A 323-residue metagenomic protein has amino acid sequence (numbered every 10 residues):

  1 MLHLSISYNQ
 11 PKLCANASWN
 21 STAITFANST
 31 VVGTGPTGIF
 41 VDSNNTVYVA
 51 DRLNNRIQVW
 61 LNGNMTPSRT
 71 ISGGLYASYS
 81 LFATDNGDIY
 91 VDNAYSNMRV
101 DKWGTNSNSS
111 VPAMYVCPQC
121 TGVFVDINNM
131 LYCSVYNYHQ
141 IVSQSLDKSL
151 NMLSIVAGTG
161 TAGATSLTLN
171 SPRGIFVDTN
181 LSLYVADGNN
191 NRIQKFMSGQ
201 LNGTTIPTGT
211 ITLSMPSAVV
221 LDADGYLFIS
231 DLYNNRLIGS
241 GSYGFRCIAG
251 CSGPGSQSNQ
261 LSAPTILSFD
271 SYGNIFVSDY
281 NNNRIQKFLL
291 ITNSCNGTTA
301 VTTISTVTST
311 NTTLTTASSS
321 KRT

Functional and structural regions predicted by a protein language model:
S5-I6, A27-N55: Beta-strand-rich domains and repeat architectures in extracellular enzymes and scaffolds, especially beta-propellers
I6-G35, N64-Y79, Y90, N106-Q119 (+4 more regions): Gly/Pro-rich loop segments of beta-rich domains
V41-N44, A83-N86, V125-N128, V177-N180 (+2 more regions): Residue-level detector of Asp-centered blade-edge/turn motifs that repeat once per structural unit in beta-propeller
N44, R52, A94-Y95, Y136 (+7 more regions): Short loop/turn segments immediately following the C-termini of beta-strands
T46-Y48, D88-V91, M130-C133, S182-V185 (+2 more regions): Conserved beta-propeller blade signature
N55-Q58, N97-D101, H139-V142, N191-I193 (+2 more regions): Structural signal for beta-propeller blades
I211-S242: Loop/turn-rich, solvent-exposed surfaces of beta-rich toroidal or solenoidal domains
S262-V307, K321: Blade-level signature of beta-propeller repeat domains, shared across WD40, Kelch, NHL, RCC1 and BNR/Asp-box propellers
